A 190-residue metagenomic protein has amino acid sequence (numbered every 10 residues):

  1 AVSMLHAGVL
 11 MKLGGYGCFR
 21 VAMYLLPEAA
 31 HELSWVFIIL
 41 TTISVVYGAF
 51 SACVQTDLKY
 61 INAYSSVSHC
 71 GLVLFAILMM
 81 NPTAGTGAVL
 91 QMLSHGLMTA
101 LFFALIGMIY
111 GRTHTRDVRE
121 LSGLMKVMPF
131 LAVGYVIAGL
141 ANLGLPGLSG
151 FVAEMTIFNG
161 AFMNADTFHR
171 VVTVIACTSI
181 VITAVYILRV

Functional and structural regions predicted by a protein language model:
A1-R189: Hydrophobic transmembrane alpha-helices and their helix-loop junctions in integral membrane proteins
